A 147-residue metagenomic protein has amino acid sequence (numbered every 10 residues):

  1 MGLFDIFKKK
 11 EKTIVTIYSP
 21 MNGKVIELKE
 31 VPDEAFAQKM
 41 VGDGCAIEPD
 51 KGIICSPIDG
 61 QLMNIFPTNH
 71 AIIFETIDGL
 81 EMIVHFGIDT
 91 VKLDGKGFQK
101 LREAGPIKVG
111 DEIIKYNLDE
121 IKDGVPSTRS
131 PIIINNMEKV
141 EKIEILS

Functional and structural regions predicted by a protein language model:
G2-S147: Contiguous, well-folded functional domains in the mature portion of proteins
